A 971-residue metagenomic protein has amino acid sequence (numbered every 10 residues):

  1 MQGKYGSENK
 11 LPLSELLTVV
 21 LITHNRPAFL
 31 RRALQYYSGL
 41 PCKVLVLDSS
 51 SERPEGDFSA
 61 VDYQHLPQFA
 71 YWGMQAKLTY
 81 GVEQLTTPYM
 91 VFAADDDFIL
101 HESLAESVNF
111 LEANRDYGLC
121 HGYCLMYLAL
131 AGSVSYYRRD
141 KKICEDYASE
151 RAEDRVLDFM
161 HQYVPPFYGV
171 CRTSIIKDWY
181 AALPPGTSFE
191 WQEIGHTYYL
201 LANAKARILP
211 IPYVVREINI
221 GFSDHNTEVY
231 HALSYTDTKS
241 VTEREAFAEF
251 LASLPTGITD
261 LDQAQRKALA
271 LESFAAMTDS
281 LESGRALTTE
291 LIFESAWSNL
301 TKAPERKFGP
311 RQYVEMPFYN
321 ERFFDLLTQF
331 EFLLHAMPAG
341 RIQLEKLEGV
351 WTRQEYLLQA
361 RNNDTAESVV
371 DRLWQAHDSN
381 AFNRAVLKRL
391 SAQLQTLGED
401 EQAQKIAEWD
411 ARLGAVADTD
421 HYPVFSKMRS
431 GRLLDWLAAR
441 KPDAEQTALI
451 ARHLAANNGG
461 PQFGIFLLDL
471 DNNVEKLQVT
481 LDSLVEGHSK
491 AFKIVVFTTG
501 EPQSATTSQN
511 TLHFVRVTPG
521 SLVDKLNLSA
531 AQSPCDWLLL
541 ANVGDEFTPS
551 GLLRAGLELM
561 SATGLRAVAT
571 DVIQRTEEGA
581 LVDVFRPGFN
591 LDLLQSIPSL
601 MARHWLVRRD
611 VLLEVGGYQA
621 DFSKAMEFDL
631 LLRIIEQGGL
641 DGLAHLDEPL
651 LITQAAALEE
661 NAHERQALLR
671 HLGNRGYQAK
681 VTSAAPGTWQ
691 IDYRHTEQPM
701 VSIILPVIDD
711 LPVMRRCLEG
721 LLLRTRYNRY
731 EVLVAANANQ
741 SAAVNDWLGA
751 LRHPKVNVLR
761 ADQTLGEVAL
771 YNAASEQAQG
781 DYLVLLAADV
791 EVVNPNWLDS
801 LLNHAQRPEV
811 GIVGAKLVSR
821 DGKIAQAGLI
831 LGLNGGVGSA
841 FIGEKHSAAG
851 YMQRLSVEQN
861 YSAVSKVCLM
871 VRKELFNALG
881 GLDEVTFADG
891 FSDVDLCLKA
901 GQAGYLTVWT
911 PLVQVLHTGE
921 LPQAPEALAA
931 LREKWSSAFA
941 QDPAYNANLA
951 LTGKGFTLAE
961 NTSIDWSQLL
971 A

Functional and structural regions predicted by a protein language model:
M1-S14, A276-D279, S283-N380, A385 (+15 more regions): Non-catalytic membrane-proximal stalk/linker segments that position and tether the catalytic domains
E15-T18, K43, G195, P461-F466 (+5 more regions): Cell-envelope/extracellular polymer assembly enzymes that use nucleotide-activated donors
L34-K43, D482-A491, E719-R729: Short, acidic, metal-binding catalytic loop of nucleotide-sugar glycosyltransferases
Q68-L85, V517-S533, A761-A778: Glycine-rich, basic loop-to-helix element that forms the pyrophosphate-binding segment of sugar-nucleotide handling
M90, L538, L783: Short aromatic/hydrophobic "clamp" motif used to bind/position activated sugar donors
L104-Y137, S550-V582, L640, E791-G835: Conserved donor NDP-sugar-binding/catalytic core segment of glycosyltransferases
E150-C171, V582-V607, A769, E776 (+1 more regions): A recurrent flexible, glycine/aromatic-enriched loop bordering the glycosyltransferase active site that acts as
I175-W179, T187-P210, V611, D621-G642 (+6 more regions): A short, conserved alpha-helix in the catalytic core of glycosyltransferases
